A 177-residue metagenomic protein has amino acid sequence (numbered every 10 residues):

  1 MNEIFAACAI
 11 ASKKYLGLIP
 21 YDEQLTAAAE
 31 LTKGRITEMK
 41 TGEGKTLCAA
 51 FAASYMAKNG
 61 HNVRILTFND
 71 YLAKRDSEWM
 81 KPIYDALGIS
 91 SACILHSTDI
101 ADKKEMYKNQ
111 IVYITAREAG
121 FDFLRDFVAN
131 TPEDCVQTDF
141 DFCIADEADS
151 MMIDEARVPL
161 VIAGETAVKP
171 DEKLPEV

Functional and structural regions predicted by a protein language model:
M1-V177: Conserved P-loop NTPase motor core
